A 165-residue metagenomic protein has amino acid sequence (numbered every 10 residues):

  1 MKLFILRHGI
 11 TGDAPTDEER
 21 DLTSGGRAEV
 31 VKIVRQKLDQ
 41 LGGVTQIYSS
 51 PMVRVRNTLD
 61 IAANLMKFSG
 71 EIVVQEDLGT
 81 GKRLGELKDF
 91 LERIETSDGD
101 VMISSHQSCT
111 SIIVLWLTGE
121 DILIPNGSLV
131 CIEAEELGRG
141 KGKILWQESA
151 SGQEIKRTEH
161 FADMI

Functional and structural regions predicted by a protein language model:
K2-K82, D121-I124, H160-I165: Active-site-proximal alpha-helix that buttresses catalytic centers in soluble enzyme cores
K2-L3, T45, T96-S105: Generic beta-sheet signal
I5-T11, I103-T110: Histidine-centered catalytic micro-motifs
T58-A62, L87, I113-V114: Hydrophobic packing residues within well-ordered alpha-helices of enzyme cores
G79-E95: Short phosphate-binding loop-to-helix
L91-M102, K143-E154: A polyampholytic, Gly/Pro-enriched intrinsically disordered region
I94-D100, Q107-G127: Non-DNA-binding regulatory cores of transcription-related proteins, predominantly C-terminal effector-binding
T118-Q153: Domain-level recognition of soluble alpha/beta enzyme cores, biased toward histidine phosphatases/phosphomutases
